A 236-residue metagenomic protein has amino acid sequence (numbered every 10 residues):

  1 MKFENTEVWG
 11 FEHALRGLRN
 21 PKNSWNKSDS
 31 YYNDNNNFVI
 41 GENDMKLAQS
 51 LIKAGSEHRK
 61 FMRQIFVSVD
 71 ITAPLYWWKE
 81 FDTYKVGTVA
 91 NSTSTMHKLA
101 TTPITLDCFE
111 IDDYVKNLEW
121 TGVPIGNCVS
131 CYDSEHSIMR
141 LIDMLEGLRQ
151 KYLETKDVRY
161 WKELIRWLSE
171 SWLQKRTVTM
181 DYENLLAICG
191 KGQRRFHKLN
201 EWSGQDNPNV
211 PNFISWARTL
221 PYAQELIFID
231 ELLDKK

Functional and structural regions predicted by a protein language model:
M1-K236: Family-specific signature for flavin-dependent thymidylate synthase
